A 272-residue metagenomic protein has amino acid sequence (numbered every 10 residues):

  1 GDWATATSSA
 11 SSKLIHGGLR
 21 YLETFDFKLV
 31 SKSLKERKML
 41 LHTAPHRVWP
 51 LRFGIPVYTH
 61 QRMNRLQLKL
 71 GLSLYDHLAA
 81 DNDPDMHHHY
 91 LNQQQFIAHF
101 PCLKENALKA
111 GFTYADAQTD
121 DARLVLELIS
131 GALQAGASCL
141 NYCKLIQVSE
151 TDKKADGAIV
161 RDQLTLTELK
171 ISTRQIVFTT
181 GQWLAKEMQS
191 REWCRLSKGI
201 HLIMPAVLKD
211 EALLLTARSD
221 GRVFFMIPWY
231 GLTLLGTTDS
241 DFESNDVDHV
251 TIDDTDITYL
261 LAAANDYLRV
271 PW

Functional and structural regions predicted by a protein language model:
G1-S11: Glycine-rich FAD pyrophosphate-binding loop
S8, H60-N64, M86, Q118 (+3 more regions): Hydrophobic alpha-helical scaffolding
K13-H99: Dinucleotide-binding Rossmann-like beta1-alpha1 core, especially the glycine-rich loop that anchors the ADP
F25-L29, A44, V160-K170, R174: A structured beta-alpha segment of the ubiquitous adenosine-cofactor-binding alpha/beta core
H46-R52, K170-I171, F178-W272: Active-site substrate-recognition segment that forms the wall of the catalytic cavity or substrate channel
I97-G136, G157-I159, T238-D248: Helix-loop-beta segment of a Rossmann-like dinucleotide-binding subdomain
S130-G131, C143-L145, D162, D266: Flavin (primarily FAD) cofactor-binding/catalytic cores of flavoenzymes
N141-G157: A conserved short coil-to-beta-strand element within the FAD-binding core of flavoproteins
